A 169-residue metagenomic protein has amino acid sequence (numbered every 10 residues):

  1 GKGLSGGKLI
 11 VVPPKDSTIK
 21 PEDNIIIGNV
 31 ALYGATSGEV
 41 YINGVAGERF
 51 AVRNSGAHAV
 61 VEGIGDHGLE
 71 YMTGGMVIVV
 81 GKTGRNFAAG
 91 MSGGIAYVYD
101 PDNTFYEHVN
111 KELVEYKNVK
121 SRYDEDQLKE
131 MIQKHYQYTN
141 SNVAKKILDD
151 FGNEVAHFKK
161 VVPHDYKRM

Functional and structural regions predicted by a protein language model:
G1-M169: Long, distal/terminal scaffolding or interaction modules with repetitive or compositionally biased sequence
